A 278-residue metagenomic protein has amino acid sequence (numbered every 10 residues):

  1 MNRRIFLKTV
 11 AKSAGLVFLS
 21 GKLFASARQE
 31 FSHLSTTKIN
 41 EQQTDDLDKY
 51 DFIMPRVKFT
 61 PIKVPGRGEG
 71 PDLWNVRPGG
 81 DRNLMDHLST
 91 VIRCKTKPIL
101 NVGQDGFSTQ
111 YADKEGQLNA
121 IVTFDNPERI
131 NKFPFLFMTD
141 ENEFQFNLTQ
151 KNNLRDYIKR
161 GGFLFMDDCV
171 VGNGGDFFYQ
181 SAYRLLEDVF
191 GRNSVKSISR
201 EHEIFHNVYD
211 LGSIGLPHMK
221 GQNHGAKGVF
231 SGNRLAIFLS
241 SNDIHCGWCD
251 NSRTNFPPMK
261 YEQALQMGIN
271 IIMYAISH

Functional and structural regions predicted by a protein language model:
I5-S26: N-terminal export signals
A11, G15, R93, G162 (+2 more regions): Hydrophobic/aromatic-lined pockets within catalytic cores
K22, D167-C169, S199: Glycine-rich, histidine-containing beta strand-loop boundary motifs that form or position
S26-F135, E141-N142, I244-H245, N251-H278: Aromatic-Pro/Gly-enriched surface loop or interdomain linker that acts as a lid/target-recognition segment
L34-T36, I62-G68, V171-N251, P258-I269: An acidic, glycine-rich "communication" segment
M54, I130, F135-Y179: Short alpha-beta junction capping motif
